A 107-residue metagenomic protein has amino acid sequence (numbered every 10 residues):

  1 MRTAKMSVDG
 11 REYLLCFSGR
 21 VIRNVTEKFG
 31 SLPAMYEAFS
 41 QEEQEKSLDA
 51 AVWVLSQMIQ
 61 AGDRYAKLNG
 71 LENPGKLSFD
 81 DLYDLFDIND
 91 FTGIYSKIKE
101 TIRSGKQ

Functional and structural regions predicted by a protein language model:
M1-E12, R23, E27-K46, K67-Q107: Charged interaction scaffolds used for protein-protein
C16-F17: Short linear motifs in exposed loops
D49-A61: Short, hydrophobic/amphipathic alpha-helical patches that form generic packing surfaces within helical domains
G62-A66: Long alpha-helical scaffolds in large eukaryotic adaptor/regulatory proteins, encompassing alpha-solenoid repeat systems
